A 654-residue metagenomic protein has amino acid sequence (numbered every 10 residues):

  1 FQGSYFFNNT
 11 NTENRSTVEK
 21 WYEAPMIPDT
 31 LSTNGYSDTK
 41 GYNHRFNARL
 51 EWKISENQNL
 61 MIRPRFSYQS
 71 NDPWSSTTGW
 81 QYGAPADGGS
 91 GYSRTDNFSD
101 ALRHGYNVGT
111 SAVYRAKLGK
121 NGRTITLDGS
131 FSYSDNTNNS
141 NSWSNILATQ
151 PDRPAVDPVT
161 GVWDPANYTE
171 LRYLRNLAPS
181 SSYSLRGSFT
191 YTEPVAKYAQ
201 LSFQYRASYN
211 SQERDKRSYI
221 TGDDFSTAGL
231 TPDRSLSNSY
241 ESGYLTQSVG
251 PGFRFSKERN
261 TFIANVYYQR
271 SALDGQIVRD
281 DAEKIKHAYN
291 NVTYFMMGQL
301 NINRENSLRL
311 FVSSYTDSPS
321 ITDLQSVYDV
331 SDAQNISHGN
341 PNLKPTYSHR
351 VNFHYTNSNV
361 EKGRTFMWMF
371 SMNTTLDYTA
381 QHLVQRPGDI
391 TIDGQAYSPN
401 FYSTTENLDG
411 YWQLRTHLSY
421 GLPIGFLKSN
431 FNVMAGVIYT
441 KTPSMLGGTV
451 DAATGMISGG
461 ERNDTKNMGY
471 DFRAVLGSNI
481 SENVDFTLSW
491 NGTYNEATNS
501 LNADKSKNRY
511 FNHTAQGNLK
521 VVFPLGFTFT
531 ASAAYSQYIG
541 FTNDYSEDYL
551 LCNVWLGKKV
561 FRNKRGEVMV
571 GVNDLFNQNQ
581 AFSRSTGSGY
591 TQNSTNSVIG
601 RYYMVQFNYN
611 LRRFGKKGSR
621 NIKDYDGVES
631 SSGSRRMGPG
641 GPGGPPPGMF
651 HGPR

Functional and structural regions predicted by a protein language model:
F1-R654: Primarily recognizes Gram-negative and organellar outer-membrane beta-barrels
